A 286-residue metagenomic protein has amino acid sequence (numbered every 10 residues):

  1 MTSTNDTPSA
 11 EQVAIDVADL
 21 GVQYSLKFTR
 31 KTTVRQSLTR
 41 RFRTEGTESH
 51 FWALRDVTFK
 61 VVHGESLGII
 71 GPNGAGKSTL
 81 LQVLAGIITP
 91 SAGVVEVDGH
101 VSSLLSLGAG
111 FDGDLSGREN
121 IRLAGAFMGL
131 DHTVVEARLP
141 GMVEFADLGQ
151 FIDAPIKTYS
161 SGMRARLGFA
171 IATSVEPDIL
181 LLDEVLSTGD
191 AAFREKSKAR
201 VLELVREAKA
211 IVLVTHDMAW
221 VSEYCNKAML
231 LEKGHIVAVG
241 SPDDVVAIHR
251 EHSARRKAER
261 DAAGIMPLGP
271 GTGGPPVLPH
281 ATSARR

Functional and structural regions predicted by a protein language model:
T2-A53, P242-P267, G271-P276: Pre-NBD coupling/linker segments of ABC/ABC-like ATPases
R35-R43, S102, R122, V134-F151 (+1 more regions): Conserved ABC ATPase "signature" region
I70-P72: The feature captures the beta-strand-to-loop junction immediately N-terminal to the Walker
T215-H216: H-loop/switch region of ABC-family ATPase nucleotide-binding domains
V221-E223: A short, surface-exposed alpha-helical micro-motif characterized by mixed small hydrophobic and charged/polar residues
K233-G234, H249: Conserved ABC ATPase "signature" C-loop
